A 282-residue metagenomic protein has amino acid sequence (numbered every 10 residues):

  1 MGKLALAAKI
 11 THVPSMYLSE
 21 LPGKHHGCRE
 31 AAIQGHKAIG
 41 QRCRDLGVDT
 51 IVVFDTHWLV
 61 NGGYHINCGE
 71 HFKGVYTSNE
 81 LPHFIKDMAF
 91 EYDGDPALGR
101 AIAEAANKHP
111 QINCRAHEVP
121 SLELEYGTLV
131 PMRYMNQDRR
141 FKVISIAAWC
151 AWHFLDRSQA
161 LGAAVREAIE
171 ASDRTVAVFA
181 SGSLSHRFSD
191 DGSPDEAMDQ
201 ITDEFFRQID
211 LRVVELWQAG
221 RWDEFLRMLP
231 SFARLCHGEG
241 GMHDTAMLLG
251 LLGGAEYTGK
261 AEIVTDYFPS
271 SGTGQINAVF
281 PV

Functional and structural regions predicted by a protein language model:
M1-D49, V60-A160, A171, D191-V282: Flexible, D/E/H-enriched segments
D49-D55, R174-L184: Beta-strand elements within well-structured catalytic alpha/beta cores of enzymes that handle phosphate/sulfate esters
H57-L59, G182-H186, L251: Short, internal active-site loops enriched in acidic
A148-A151, S181-S185: Histidine- and/or cysteine-centered catalytic micro-motif in compact active-site loops
A163-A171, V176: Non-transmembrane, aqueous-exposed alpha-helical and coiled segments at domain scale
V165-R166, S185-D190: Extracytoplasmic, non-cytosolic globular domains
